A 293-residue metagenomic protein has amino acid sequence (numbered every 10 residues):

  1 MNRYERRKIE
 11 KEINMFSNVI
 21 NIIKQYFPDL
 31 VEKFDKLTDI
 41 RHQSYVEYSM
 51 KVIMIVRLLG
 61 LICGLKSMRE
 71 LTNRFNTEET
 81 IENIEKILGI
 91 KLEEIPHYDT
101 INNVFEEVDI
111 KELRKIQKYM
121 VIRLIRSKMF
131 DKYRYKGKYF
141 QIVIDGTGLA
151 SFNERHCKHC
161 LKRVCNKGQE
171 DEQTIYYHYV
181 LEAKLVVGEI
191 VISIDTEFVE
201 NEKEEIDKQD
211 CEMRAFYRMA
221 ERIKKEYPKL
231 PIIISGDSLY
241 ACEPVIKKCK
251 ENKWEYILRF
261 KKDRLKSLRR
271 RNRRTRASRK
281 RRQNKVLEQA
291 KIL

Functional and structural regions predicted by a protein language model:
M1-V31, L92: Charged, often Cys/His-bearing segments associated with DNA-binding zinc-finger transcription factors
K24-I55, D99-N102: Basic, short loop/linker segments at the boundary and entry of helix-turn-helix/winged-helix-like folds
V56, L71, H97, I101 (+5 more regions): Short, conserved catalytic/metal-binding motifs centered on acidic residues
M68-G89: DNA-recognition alpha helix
I84-E107: Major-groove recognition helix of helix-turn-helix-like DNA-binding domains
N102-G188: Active-site-proximal, Lys/Arg-enriched surface segment that forms a nucleic-acid-binding/basic interface patch
N166-P231: Electropositive, glycine- and tryptophan-enriched low-complexity nucleic-acid-binding patches
E202-L293: An internal, acidic/charged active-site-proximal segment that coordinates divalent cations and/or engages
